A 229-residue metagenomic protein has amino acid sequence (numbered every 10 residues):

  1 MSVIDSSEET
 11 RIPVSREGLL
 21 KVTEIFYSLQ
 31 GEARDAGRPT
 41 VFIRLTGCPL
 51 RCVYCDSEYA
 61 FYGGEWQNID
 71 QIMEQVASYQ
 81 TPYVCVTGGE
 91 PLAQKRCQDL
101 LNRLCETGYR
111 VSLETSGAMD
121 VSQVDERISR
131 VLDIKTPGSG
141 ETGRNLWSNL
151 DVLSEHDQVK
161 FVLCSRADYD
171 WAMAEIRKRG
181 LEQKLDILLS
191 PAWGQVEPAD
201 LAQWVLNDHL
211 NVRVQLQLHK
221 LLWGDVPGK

Functional and structural regions predicted by a protein language model:
M1-T46, L50-Y54, L206-G224: Flexible, acidic/Gly-rich N-terminal and inter-domain linker regions that tether and position cofactor-handling modules
S15, L20-E24, P39-F42, T46 (+1 more regions): Conserved Radical SAM active-site core
Q30, M73-A77, R177: Generic structural signal for well-ordered alpha-helical scaffold segments
A93-K229: Conserved AdoMet/S-adenosylmethionine-binding subsite of the radical SAM
